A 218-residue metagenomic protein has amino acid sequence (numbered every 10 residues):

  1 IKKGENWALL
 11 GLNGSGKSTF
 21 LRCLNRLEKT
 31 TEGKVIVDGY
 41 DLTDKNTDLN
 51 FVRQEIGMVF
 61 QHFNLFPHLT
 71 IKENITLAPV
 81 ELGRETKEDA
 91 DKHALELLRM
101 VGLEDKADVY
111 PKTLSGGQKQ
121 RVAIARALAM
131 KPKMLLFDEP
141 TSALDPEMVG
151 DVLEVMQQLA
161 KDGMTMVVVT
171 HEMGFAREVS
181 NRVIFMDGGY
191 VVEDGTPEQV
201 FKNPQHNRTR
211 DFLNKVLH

Functional and structural regions predicted by a protein language model:
I1-P197: ABC family nucleotide-binding domain
D194, E198-H218: C-terminal boundary and immediately downstream tail of ABC-type ATPase nucleotide-binding domains
